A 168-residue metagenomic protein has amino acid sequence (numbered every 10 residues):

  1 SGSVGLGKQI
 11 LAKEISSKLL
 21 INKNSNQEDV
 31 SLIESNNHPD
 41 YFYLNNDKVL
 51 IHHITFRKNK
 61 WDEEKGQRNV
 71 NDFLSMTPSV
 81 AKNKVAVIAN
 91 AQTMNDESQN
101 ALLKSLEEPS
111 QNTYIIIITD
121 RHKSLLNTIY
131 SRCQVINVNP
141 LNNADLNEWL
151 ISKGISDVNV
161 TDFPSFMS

Functional and structural regions predicted by a protein language model:
S1-E34, Q111-T113, R121-S168: Charged, glycine-rich active-site and insertion segments that engage polyanionic ligands
S1-E97: Clamp-loader machinery-focused feature within the broader ASCE/P-loop NTPase space
P39, P78, P109-S110, L141: Proline-centered helix-kink/hinge sites
F42, A86, I116, Q134-I136: Hydrophobic/aromatic beta-strand patches that form the interior of the parallel beta-sheet core in alpha/beta enzyme
K65, E97, A101, D120 (+1 more regions): Short, well-structured alpha-helical interface segments that form or flank functional binding sites
D72, K104, E148-S152: CheY-like receiver
L74-S75, S98-I117: Conserved catalytic/switch belt of AAA+ P-loop NTPases
A89-A91, I117-H122: A short beta-strand-to-loop transition that corresponds to the Sensor-1 phosphate-sensing loop of AAA+ P-loop ATPases
